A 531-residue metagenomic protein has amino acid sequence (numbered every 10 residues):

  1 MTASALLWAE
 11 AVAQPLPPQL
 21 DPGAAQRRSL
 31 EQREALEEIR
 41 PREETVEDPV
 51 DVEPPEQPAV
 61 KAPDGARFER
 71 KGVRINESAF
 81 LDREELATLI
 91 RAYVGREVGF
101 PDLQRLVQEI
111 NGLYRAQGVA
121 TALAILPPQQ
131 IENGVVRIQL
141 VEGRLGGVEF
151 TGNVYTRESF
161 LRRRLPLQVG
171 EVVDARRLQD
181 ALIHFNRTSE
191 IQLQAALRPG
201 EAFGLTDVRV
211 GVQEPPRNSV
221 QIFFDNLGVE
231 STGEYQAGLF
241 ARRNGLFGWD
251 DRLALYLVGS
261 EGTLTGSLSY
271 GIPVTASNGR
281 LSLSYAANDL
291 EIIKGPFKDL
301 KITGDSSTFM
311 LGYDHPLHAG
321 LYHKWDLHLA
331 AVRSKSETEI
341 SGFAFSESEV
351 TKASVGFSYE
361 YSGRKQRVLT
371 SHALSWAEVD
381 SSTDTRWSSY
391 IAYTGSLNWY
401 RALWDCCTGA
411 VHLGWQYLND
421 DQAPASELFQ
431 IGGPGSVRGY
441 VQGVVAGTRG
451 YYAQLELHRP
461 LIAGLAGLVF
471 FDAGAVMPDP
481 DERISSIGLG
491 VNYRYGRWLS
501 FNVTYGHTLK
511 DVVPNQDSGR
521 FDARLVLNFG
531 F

Functional and structural regions predicted by a protein language model:
Q14, D384-F531: C-terminal transmembrane beta-barrel domains of outer membrane proteins
Q14-G228, Y256-T265, I391-Y393, L413-W415: Periplasmic polypeptide-binding modules associated with outer-membrane biogenesis and secretion
V141, G211-Q213, R242-N244, G271-P273 (+7 more regions): Transmembrane beta-barrel domains of outer membrane proteins
L193, N218-V220, F247-L253, A276-S282 (+7 more regions): Repeated loop/turn-to-beta-strand initiation elements of outer-membrane beta-barrel proteins
G204, G233-A237, G262-G266, D305-F309 (+5 more regions): Residues that define the transmembrane beta-barrel architecture of outer-membrane proteins
V208, L239-A241, L268-Y270, L311-Y313 (+9 more regions): Membrane-embedded beta-strands of outer-membrane beta-barrel proteins, especially the hydrophobic/small aromatic
N218-G228, L239-R243, W249-E261, G266-L268 (+6 more regions): Transmembrane beta-strand segments that form the barrel wall of outer-membrane beta-barrel proteins
R280-D421: Transmembrane beta-strand segments of outer-membrane beta-barrel domains in Gram-negative and organellar OMPs
